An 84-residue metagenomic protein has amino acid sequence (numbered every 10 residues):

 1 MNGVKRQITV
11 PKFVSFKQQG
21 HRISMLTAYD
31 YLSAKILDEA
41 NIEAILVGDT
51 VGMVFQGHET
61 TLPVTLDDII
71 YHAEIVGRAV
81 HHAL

Functional and structural regions predicted by a protein language model:
M1-T27: N-terminal amphipathic alpha-helix/helix-capping segment at the start of soluble metabolic enzymes
I8-P11, H58-L84: Alpha-helix-loop-beta-strand connector modules within alpha/beta enzyme cores
S24-T27, I45-V47, L84: Hydrophobic faces of well-ordered beta-strands that scaffold small-molecule active sites in alpha/beta enzyme cores
L26, D30, L37, V76: Conserved, mostly hydrophobic/aromatic
S33-A34, A44-I70: Glycine-rich, proline-tolerant flexible connector loops at the mouths of alpha/beta enzymes
